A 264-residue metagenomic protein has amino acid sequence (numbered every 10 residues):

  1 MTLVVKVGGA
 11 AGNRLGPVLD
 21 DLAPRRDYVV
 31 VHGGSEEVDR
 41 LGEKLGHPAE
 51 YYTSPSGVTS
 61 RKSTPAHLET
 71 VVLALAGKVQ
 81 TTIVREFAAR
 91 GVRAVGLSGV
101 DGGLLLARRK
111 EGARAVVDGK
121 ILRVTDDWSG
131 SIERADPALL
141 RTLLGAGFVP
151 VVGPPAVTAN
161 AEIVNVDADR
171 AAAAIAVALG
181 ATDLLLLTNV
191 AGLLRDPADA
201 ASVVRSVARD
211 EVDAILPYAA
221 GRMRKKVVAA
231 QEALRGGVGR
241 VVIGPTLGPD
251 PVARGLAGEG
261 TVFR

Functional and structural regions predicted by a protein language model:
M1-R264: C-terminal catalytic "cap/lid" subdomain
